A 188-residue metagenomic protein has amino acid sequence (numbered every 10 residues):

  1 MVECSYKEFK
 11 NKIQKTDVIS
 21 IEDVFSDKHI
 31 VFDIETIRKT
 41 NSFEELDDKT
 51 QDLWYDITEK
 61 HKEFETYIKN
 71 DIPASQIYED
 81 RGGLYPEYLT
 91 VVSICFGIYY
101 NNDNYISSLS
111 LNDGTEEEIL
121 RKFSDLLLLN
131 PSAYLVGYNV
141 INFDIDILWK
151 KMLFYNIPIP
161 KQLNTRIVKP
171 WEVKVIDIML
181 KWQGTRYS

Functional and structural regions predicted by a protein language model:
E3-S26, F32, K39, T50-Q51 (+2 more regions): Catalytic phosphate/metal-binding cores of nucleic-acid and nucleotide-processing enzymes, i.e., regions that mediate
K12, D27, L89-D113, N130-S188: Metal-dependent phosphoesterase core characteristic of DEDDh/y 3'-5' exonuclease domains
I13, D17-L129: Conserved RNase H-like, two-metal-ion catalytic cores of nucleic-acid enzymes
